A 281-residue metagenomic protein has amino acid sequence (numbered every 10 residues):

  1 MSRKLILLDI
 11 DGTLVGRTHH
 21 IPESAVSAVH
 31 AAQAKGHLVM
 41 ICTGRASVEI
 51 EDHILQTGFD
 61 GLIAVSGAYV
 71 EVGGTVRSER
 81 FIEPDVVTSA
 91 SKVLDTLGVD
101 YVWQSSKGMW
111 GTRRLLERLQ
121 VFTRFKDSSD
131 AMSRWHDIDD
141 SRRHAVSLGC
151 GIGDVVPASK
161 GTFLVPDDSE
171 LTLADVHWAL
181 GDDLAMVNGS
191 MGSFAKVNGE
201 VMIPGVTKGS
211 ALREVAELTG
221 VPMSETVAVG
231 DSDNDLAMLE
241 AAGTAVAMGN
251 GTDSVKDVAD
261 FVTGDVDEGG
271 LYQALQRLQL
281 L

Functional and structural regions predicted by a protein language model:
M1-L5, I21-P22, N198-L281: Mg2+-dependent phosphoryl-transfer enzymes with acidic/Ser/Thr/Gly-rich catalytic loops
R17-S128: Active-site phosphate-binding/coordination module
A25, I50-I54, L173-V176, A242 (+2 more regions): Hydrophobic packing residues within well-ordered alpha-helices of enzyme cores
T57-G58, S66, L97, A179-D182 (+2 more regions): Short, structured coil segments at secondary-structure junctions
F59-G67, A185, A245-G249, T263: Short hydrophobic/aromatic-enriched beta-strand-loop microsegments
G108-V227, D233: Conserved acidic, metal-coordinating active-site core of Asp-based, Mg2+-dependent phosphoryl-transfer enzymes
